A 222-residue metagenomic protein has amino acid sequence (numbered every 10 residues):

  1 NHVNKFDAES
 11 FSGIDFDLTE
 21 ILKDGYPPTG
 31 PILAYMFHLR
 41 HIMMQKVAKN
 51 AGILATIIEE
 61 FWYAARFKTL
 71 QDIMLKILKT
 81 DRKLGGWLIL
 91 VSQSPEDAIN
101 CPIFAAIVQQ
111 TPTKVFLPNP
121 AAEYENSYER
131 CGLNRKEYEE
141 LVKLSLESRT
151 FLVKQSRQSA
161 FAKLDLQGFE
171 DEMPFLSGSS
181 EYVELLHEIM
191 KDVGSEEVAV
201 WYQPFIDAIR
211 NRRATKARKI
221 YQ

Functional and structural regions predicted by a protein language model:
N1-K83, I99, L146, Q155 (+1 more regions): P-loop NTPase motor domains
V3-N4, S10, P102, I107 (+2 more regions): Solvent-exposed, flexible loop/coil residues
T19-K23, F61-Y63, P95-E96, A121-A122 (+2 more regions): Short, glycine-/Ser/Thr-/acidic-enriched flexible segments
P28-I32, A51, T69-L70, Q93 (+3 more regions): Composition- and surface-driven signal marking solvent-exposed, interaction-prone regions in large proteins
M44-N50, G86-V91, N119-E123, L144-T150 (+2 more regions): Short C-terminal domain-edge/linker segments immediately following a structured domain
G52-A55, Y63-D72, A105, E125 (+2 more regions): Accessory regions of macromolecular translocation/handling assemblies
L75-A162: Conserved ATP-driven motor cores of ASCE-family P-loop NTPases powering translocation/secretion/packaging/pilus
L146, K154-V183: Anaerobic metallocofactor- and corrinoid-dependent redox/one-carbon enzyme cores, especially those from methanogenesis
